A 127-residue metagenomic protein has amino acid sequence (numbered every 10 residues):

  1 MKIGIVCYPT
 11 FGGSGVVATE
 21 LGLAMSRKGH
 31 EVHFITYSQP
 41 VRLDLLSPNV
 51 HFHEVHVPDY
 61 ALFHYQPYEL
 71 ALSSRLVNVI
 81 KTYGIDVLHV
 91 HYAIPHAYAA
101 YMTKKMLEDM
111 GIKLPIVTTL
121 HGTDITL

Functional and structural regions predicted by a protein language model:
M1-V41, L46-H53, Y83: N-terminal subdomain of nucleotide-sugar transferases
T10-F11, A93, T123: Active-site glycine-rich loops that stabilize anionic/oxyanionic intermediates across multiple enzyme folds
A24, T103-E108: Short hydrophobic signal-anchor/transmembrane segments that target glycosyltransferases and glycosylation machinery
Y37-Q39, V57, G122: Active-site loop/turn elements of alpha/beta-hydrolase fold enzymes, especially the short glycine-/histidine-rich
L62-V87, A97-M102: An amphipathic, basic-hydrophobic alpha-helix
I94-H96, K113: Gly/Ser/Thr-rich loops at beta-strand to alpha-helix junctions that form or flank small-molecule/cofactor-binding
M106, I112-L127: A short, histidine- and acid-enriched strand-loop-helix "catalytic/donor-clamping" loop that lines the nucleotide-sugar
